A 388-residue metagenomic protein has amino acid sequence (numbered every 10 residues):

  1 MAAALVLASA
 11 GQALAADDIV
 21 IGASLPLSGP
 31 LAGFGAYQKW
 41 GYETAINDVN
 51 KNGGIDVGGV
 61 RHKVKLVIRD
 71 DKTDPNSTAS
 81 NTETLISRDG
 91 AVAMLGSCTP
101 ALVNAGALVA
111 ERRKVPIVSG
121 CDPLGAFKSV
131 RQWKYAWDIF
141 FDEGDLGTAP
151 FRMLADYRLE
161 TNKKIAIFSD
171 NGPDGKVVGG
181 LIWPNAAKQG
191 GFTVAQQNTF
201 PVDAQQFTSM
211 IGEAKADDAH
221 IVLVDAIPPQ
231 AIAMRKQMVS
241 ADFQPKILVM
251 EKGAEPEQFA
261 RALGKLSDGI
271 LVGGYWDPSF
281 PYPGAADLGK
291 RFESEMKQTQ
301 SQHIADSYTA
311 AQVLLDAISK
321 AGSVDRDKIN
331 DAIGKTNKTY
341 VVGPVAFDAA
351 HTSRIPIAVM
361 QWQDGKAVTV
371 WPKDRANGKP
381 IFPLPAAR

Functional and structural regions predicted by a protein language model:
V20, G33-W40, I55-S129, F200-F207 (+2 more regions): Beta-alpha junction/loop-to-helix N-cap segments that form part of ligand/metal-binding clefts
G22-E43, R69-N76, C98, F168-G179 (+3 more regions): Extracytoplasmic "Venus flytrap"
L27, K134-N198, I221, K297 (+1 more regions): An alpha-beta-alpha
T78, I139-K163, V177, Q206-T208 (+4 more regions): Hydrophobic alpha-helical segments within soluble ligand-binding/sensing domains
L85-C98, V118-G120, K164-S169, D218-P228 (+3 more regions): Periplasmic-binding protein-like
V109-R112, G179-G273: Extracellular/periplasmic bilobed ligand-binding domains
W133, M238-Y308, S319, T369 (+1 more regions): Extracellular/periplasmic periplasmic-binding protein-like sensory domains
S294-I304, L315-W371, R375-A376: Segments of small-molecule ligand-sensing domains
